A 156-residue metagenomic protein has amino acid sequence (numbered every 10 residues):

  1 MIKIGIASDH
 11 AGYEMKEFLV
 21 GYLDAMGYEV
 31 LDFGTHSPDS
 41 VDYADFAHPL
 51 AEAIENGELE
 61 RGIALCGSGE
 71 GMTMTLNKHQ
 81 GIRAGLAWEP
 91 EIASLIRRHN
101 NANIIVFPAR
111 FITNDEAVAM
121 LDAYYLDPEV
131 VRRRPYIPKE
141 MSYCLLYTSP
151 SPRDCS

Functional and structural regions predicted by a protein language model:
I4-E17: N-terminal beta1-alpha1 ligand-phosphate binding loop
A7, A64-G67, A87, V106-P108: Short beta-strand segments
E14, F18, Y22-V30, D45 (+3 more regions): Patatin-like phospholipase
K16, A47, T73, A93 (+1 more regions): A general structural signal for well-ordered alpha-helical segments in protein cores
E29-S40: A short beta-strand-loop structural module common to alpha/beta enzyme folds
L50-G85: Helix-adjacent hinge/juxtasegments
E91-A93, R97-R134: Short, glycine-/small-residue-rich phosphate/pyrophosphate-handling segment
Y147-S156: Single conserved hydrophobic/aromatic residue that forms the stacking wall/gate of nucleotide- or nucleobase-binding
